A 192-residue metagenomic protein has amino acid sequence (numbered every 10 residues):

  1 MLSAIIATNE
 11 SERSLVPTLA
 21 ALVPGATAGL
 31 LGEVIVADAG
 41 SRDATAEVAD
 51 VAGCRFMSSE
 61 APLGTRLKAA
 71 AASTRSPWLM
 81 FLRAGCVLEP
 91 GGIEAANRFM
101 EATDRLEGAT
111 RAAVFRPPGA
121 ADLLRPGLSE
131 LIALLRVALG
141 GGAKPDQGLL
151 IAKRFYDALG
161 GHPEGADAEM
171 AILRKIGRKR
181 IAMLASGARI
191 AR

Functional and structural regions predicted by a protein language model:
M1-S3, E33: Cell-envelope/extracellular polymer assembly enzymes that use nucleotide-activated donors
E10-A26: Short, well-formed alpha-helical segments that are part of the catalytic scaffolds of diverse glycosyltransferases
D38-A46: A conserved acidic beta->alpha catalytic loop
A44, G64, L82-F99: Acidic donor-binding/catalytic loop of UDP-sugar-dependent glycosyltransferases, especially processive GT2
S59-T74: Glycine-rich, basic loop-to-helix element that forms the pyrophosphate-binding segment of sugar-nucleotide handling
L79: Short aromatic/hydrophobic "clamp" motif used to bind/position activated sugar donors
G91-L124: Conserved donor NDP-sugar-binding/catalytic core segment of glycosyltransferases
R111-L123, A133-I151, D157-A158: A recurrent flexible, glycine/aromatic-enriched loop bordering the glycosyltransferase active site that acts as
